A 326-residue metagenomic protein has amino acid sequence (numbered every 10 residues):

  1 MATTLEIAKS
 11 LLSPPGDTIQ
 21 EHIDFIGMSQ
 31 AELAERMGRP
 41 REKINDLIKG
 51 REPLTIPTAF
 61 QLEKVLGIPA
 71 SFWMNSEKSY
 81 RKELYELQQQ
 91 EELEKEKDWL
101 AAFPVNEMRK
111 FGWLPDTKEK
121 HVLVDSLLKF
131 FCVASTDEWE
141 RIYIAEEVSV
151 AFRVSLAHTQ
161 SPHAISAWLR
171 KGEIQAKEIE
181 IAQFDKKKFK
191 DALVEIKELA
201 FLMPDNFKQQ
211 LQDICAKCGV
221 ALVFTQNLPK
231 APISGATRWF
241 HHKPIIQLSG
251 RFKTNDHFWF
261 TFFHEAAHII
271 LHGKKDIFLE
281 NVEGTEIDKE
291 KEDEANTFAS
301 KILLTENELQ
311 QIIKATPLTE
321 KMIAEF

Functional and structural regions predicted by a protein language model:
A2-F326: Active-site hotspot residues in diverse enzymes, especially metal/ion-binding acidic/histidine motifs
